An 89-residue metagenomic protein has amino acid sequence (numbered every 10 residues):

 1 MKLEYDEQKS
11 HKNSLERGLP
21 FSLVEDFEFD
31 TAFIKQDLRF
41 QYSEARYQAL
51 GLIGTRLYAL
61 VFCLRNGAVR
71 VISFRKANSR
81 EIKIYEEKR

Functional and structural regions predicted by a protein language model:
M1-R89: Ribonuclease/tRNase effector modules and their secretory precursors
